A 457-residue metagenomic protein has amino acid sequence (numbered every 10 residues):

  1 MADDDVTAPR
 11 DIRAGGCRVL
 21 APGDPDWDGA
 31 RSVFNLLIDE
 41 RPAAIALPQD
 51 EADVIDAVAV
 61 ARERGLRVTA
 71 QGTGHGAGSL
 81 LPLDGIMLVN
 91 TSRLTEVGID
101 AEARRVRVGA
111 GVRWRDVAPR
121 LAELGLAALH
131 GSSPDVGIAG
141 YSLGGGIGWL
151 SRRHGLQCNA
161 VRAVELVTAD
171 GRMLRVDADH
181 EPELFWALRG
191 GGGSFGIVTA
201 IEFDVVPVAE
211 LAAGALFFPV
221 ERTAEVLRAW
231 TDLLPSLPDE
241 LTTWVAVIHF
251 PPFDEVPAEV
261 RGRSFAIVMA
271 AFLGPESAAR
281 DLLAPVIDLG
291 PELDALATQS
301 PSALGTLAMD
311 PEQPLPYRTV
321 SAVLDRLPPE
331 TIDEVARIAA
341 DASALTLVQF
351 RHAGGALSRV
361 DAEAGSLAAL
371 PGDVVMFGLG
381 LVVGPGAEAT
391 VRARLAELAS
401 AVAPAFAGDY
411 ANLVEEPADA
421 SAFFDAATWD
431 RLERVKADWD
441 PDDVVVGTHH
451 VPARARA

Functional and structural regions predicted by a protein language model:
M1-A457: Soluble FAD-dependent oxygen oxidases
